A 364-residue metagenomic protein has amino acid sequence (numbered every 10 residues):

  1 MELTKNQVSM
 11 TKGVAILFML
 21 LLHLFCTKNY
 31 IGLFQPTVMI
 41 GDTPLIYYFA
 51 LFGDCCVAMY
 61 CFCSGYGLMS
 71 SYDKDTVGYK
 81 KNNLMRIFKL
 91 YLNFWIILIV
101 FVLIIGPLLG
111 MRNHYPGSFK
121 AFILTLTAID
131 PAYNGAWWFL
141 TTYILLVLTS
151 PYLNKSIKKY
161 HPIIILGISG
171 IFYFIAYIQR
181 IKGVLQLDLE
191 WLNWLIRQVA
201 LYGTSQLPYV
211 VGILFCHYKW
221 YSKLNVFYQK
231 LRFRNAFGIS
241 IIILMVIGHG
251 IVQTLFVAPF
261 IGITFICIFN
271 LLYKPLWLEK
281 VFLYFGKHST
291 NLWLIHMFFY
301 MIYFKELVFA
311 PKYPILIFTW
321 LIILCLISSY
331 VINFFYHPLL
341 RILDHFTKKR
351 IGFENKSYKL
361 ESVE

Functional and structural regions predicted by a protein language model:
M1-F174, L276, H288, F309-E364: Membrane-cytosol interface segments of multi-pass membrane proteins, especially ER/Golgi lipid-handling enzymes
L17-F25, L103, L126-I129, G167-G183 (+2 more regions): Aromatic-anchored segments of alpha-helical transmembrane domains
L45-V57, T127-T142, Q179-V211, L244-I266 (+2 more regions): Interfacial loop-to-helix transition and helix-capping segments at the boundaries of transmembrane helices
Y79, I97-I105, F122-A132, D188-W194 (+3 more regions): Short juxtamembrane and helix-loop transition motifs at transmembrane-helix boundaries in membrane proteins
L103, Y209, F237-T347: Alpha-helical transmembrane segments of multi-pass integral membrane proteins
L146-K155, V210-N225, T264-E279: Alpha-helical transmembrane segments in multipass membrane proteins, preferentially the mid-helix core
K159-L166, V226-A236: Membrane-interfacial entry segments at the cytosolic side of transmembrane helices
